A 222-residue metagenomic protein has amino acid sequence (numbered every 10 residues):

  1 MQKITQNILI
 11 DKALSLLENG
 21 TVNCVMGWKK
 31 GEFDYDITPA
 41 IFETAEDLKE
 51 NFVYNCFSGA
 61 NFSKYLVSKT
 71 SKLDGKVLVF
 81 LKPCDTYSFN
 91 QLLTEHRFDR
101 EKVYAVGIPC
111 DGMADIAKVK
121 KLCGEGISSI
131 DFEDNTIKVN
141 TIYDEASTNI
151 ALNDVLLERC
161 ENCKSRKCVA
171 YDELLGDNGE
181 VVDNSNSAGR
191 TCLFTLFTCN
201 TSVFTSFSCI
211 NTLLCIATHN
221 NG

Functional and structural regions predicted by a protein language model:
M1-C199, V203-F207, N211-N221: Iron-sulfur-associated redox domains of electron-transfer enzymes in respiratory and anaerobic energy metabolism
